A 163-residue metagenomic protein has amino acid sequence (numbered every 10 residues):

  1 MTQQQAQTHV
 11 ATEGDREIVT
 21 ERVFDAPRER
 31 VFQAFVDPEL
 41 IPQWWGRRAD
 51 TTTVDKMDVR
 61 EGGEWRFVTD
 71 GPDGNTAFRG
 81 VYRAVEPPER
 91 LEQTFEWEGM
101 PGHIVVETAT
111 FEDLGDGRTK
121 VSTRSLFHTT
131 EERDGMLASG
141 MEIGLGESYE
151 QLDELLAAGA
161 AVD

Functional and structural regions predicted by a protein language model:
M1-D50: Hydrophobic ligand-binding cavity/cleft-lining segments
M1-Q3, A84, H128-D163: A conserved amphipathic terminal alpha-helix motif
E17, E92-G146: Beta-strand/loop substructures that line and gate deep hydrophobic ligand-binding cavities in soluble
V19, E39-A77, V162-D163: Short beta-edge strand/loop motif at the mouth of beta-sheet-based domains
T20-R22, D55-M57, F78-A84, F95-E96 (+1 more regions): Hydrophobic/aromatic beta-strand elements that line small-molecule binding cavities or substrate pockets in beta-rich
V31-F35, I41, W65-F67, Y82 (+4 more regions): Hydrophobic pocket/interface hotspot
